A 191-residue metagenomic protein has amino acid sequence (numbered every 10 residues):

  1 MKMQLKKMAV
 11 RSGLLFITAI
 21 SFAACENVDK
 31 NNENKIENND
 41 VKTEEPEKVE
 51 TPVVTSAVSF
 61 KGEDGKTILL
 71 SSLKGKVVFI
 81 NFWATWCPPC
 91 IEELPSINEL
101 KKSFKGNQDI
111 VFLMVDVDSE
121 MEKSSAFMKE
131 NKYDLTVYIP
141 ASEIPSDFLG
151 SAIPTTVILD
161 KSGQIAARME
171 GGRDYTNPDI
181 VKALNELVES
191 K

Functional and structural regions predicted by a protein language model:
K2-G13: Bacterial N-terminal signal peptides that target proteins for export
S21-A24: C-terminal motif of bacterial Sec signal peptides marking the signal peptidase cleavage site
E26-V28: Bacterial signal peptide processing site
N34-S71: N-terminal "domain-start" segment that seeds a small globular fold
K74, F82-E99: Conserved redox-active cysteine motifs that mediate thiol-disulfide chemistry, especially di-cysteine Cys-X(1-2)-Cys
I91-N131, S142-D147: Structural microenvironment flanking redox-active thiols in thiol-disulfide oxidoreductases
S125-S162, E170: Short, internal strand/loop/helix patches that form the active-site neighborhood or redox-interaction surface
K161-K191: Thiol-/selenol-based redox modules, centered on thioredoxin-like and closely related oxidoreductase domains
